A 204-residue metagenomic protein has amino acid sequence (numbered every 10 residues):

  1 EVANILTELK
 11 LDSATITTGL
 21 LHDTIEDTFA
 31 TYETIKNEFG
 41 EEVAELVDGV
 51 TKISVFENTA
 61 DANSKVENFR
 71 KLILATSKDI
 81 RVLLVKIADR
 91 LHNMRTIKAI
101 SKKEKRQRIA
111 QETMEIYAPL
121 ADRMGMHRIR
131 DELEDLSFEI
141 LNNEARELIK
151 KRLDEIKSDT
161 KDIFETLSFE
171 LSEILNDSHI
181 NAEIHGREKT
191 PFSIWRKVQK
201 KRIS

Functional and structural regions predicted by a protein language model:
E1-S204: Active-site helical microenvironments for divalent-metal-assisted chemistry
